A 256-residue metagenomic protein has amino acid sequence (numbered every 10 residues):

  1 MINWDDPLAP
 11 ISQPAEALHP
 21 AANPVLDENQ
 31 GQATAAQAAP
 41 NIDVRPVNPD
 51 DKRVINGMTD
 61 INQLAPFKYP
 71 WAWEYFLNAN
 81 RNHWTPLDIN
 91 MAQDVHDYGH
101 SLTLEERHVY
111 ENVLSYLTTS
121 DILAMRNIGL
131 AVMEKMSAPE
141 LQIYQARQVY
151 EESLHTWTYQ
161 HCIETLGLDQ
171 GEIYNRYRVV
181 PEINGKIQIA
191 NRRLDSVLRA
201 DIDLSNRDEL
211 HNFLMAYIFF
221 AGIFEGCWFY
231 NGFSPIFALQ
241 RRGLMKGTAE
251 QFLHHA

Functional and structural regions predicted by a protein language model:
M1, D5-A36: N-terminal intrinsically disordered, low-complexity tails
L8, Y75-L77, D88, H161 (+1 more regions): Short, isolated positions within intrinsically disordered regulatory regions of eukaryotic proteins
Q13, Q63, N78-T85, E164 (+3 more regions): Generic surface-pattern signal
V25-D43, L87, H100, L104-Y110: Membrane-interacting alpha-helical segments
A36, D51-I55, G243-G247: Short acidic (Asp/Glu) and glycine-rich catalytic loops that position anionic groups and cofactors
P40-A92: Amphipathic alpha-helical packing elements
Q93-A256: Non-heme di-metal
